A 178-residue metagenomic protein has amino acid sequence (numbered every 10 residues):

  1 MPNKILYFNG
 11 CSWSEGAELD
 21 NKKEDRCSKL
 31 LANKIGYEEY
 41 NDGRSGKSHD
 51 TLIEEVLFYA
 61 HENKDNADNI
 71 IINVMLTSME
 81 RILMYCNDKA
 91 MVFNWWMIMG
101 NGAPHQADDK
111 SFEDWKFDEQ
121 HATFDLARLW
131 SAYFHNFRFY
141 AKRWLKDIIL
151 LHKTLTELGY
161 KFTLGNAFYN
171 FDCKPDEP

Functional and structural regions predicted by a protein language model:
M1-L57: Serine-esterase "nucleophile elbow" of acetyl-processing enzymes
L57-P178: Alpha-helical cap/lid subdomain in secreted, periplasmic, or secretory-pathway luminal O-acyl-processing enzymes
